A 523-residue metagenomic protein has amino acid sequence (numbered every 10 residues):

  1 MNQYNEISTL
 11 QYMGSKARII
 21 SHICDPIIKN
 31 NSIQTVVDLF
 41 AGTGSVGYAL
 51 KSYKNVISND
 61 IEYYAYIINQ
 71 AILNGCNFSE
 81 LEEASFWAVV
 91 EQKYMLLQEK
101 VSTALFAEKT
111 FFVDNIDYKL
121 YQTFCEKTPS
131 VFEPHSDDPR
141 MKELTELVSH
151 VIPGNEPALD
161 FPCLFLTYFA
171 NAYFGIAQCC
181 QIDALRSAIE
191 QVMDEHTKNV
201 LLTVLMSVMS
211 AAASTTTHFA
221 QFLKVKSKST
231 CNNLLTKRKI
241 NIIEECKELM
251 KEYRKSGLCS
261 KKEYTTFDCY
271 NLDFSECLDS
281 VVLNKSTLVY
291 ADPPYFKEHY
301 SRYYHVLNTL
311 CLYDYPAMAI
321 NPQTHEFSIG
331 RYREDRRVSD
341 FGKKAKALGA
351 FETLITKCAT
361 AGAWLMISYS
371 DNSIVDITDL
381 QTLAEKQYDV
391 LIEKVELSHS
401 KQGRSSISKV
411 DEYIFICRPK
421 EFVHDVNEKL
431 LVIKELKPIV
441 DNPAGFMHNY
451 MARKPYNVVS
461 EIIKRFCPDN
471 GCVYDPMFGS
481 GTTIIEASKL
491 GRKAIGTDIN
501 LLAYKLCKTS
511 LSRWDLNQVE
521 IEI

Functional and structural regions predicted by a protein language model:
M1-V37, S45-Y53, I68, S405 (+1 more regions): S-adenosyl-L-methionine
Y4-N5, K16, I20, L144-Y304 (+3 more regions): SAM-dependent nucleic-acid methyltransferase catalytic core
S32-V89, E298-Y315, R453-I523: Conserved S-adenosyl-L-methionine
Q34, S286-L288, A363, G471: Conserved acidic residues
A71-P162, Y168-F169, K505-I523: Conserved phosphoryl-transfer catalytic core
F296-L348: Mobile active-site "lid"/loop adjacent to the S-adenosyl-L-methionine
E334-D389, E393-V395: Conserved Class I SAM-dependent methyltransferase catalytic core
I377-F422: Class I S-adenosyl-L-methionine
